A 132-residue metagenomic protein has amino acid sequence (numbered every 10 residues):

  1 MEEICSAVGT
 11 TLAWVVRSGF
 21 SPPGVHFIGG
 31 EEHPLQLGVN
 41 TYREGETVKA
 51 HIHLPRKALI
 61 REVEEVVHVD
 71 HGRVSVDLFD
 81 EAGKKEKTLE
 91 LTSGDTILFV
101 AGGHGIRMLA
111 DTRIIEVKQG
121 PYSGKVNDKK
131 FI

Functional and structural regions predicted by a protein language model:
M1-R43: A short, N-terminal "cap"/entry segment at the start of jelly-roll beta-barrel domains of the cupin/DSBH fold
E2-A7, G105-I132: Double-stranded beta-helix
V39-R61: Conserved short histidine dyad/triad with adjacent acidic residue
R43, V69, T92, F99-V100 (+1 more regions): A short, compositionally biased micro-patch
R43-E44, E62-D77: Glycine- and acidic-residue-biased ligand/ion/polar-headgroup-sensing regions
A50, V76-D77, I97-F99, H104-L109 (+1 more regions): Short beta-strand His + acidic residue motifs that chelate non-heme Fe in jelly-roll/DSBH and cupin folds
D80-A101: Short acidic-glycine-tyrosine-enriched beta hairpin
